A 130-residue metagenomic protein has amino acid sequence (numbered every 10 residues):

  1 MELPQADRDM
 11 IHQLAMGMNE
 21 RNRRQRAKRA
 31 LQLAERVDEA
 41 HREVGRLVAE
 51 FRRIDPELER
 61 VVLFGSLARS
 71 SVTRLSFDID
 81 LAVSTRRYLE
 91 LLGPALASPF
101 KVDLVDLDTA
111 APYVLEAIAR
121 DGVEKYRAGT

Functional and structural regions predicted by a protein language model:
M1-V62, A68-L75, S84-T130: Catalytic core of pol beta-like nucleotidyltransferases
F77-I79: Change "...and in nucleic-acid phosphodiester-cleaving endonucleases..." to "...and in nucleic-acid processing enzymes
